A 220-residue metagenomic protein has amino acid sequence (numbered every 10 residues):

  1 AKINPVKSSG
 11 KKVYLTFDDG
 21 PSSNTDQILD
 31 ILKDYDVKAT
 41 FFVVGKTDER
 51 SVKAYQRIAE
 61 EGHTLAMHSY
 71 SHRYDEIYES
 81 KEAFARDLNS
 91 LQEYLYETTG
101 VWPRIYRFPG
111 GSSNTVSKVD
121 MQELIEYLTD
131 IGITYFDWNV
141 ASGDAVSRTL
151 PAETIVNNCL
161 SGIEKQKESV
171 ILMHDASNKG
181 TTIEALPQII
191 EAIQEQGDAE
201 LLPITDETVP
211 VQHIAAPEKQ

Functional and structural regions predicted by a protein language model:
A1-W102, V209: Active-site beta->alpha N-cap acidic-glycine motif
K11-V13, K167, G197: Envelope-exposed proteins and targeting segments
K33, A59, T129, Q194-E195: Anion (oxyanion) recognition and catalysis
A39, L65, Y135, E200-L201: Hydrophobic beta-strand scaffold residues
E49, H72-L172, A176-Q194, T205-V209 (+1 more regions): Catalytic domains of cell-wall/extracellular-matrix polysaccharide-remodeling enzymes, centered on de-N-acetylation
